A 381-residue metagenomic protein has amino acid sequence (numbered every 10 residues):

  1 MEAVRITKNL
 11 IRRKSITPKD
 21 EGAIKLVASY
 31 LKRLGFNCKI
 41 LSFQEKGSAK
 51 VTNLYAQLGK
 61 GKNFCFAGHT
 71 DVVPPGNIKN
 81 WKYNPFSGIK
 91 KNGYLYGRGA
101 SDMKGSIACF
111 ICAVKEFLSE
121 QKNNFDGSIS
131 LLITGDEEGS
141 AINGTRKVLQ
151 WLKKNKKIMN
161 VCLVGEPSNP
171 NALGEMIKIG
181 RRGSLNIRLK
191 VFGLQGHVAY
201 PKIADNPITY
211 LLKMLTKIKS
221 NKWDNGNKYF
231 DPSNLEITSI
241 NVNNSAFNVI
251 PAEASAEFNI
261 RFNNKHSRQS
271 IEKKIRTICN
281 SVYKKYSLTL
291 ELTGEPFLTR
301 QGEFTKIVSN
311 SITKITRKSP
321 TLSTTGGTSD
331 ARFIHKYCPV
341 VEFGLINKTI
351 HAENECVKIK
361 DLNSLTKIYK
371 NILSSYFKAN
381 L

Functional and structural regions predicted by a protein language model:
M1-Y96, L118-F125: Acidic/His- and Gly-rich active-site-bordering loop/insert found across diverse amide/peptide-bond hydrolases
I16, D71, E138, S168-N169 (+1 more regions): Catalytic metal-binding/acid-base residues of hydrolase active sites
A23, T52, S106, A141-T145 (+5 more regions): Residues at alpha-helix caps and immediate loop-helix transition turns in enzyme cores, especially N- and C-cap
K39, F64-F66, L132, V161-L163 (+1 more regions): Hydrophobic/aromatic beta-strand patches that form the interior of the parallel beta-sheet core in alpha/beta enzyme
L95, S101, G105-K217, N354-S364: Fold-level recognition of mixed alpha/beta catalytic cores in primary-metabolism enzymes, strongest
P167-A172, I179-G180, L185-L381: Metal-dependent amide/peptide-bond hydrolase catalytic core, centered on the "pita-bread" metallohydrolase fold
